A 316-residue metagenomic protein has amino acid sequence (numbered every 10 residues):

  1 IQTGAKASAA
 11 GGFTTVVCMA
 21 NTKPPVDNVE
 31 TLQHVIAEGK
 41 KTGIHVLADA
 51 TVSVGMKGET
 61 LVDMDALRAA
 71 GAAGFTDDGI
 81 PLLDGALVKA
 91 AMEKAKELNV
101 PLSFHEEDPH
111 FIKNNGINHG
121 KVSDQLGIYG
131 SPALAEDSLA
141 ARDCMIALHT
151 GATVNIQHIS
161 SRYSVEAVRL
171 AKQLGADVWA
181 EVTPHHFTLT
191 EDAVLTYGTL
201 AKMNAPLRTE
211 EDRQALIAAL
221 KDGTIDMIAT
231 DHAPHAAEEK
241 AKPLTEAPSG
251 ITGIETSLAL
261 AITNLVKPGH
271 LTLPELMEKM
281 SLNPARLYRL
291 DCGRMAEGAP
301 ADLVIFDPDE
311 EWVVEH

Functional and structural regions predicted by a protein language model:
I1-G39: Metal-associated gating/positioning segment near the N- to mid-region
G12-V17, G43-L47, G71-G74, I146-V154 (+1 more regions): Short, surface-exposed connector motifs at secondary-structure boundaries
A20-K23, T51-S53, G79-I80, E107-D108 (+3 more regions): Short, ordered loop/turn segments at secondary-structure junctions
V35-K41, M64-A69: Acidic (Asp/Glu)-rich catalytic clusters
A37-V52: A glycine-rich helix N-cap at a beta->alpha junction
E59-I228: Histidine/acidic residue-rich metal-binding segments in metalloenzymes
Q125-T153, L200, K221, D226-I228 (+1 more regions): His/Asp/Glu-enriched, well-ordered alpha-helical/loop segment that forms or immediately abuts the divalent-metal
L244-T245, V313-H316: Short, surface-exposed loop/helix-turn segments at secondary-structure junctions that function as lids/hinges flanking
